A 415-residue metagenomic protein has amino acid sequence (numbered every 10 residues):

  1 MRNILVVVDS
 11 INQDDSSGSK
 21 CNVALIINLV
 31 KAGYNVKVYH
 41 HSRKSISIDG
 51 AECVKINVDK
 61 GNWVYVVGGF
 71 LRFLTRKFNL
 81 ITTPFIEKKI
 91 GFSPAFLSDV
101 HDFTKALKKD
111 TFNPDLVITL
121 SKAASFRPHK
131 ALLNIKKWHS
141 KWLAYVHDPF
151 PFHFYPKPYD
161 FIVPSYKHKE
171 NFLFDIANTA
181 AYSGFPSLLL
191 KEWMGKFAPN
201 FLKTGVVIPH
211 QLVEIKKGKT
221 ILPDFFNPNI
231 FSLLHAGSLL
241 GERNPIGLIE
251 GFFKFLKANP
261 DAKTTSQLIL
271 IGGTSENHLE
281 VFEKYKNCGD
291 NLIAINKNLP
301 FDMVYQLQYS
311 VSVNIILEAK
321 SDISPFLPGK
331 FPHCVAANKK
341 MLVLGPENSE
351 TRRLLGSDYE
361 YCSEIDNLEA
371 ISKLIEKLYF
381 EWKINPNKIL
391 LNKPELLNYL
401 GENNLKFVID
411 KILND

Functional and structural regions predicted by a protein language model:
M1-G61, F112, F255: N-terminal subdomain of nucleotide-sugar transferases
L71-K122, I162-Y166: Conserved nucleotide-sugar donor-binding subdomain of glycosyltransferases
R127, F150, V163-S183: Membrane-proximal helix-turn-helix segments that form the acceptor-binding/catalytic region of lipid-linked
D175-G205: A short, active-site helix/loop in glycosyltransferases that binds the activated sugar's phosphate group
L189, H210-Q211: Carbohydrate-associated surface elements
D224-R243, I249-F252: Conserved donor-binding/catalytic core segment of Leloir-type glycosyltransferases
R243, P300-Q306, N314-P332, L342-R353: Nucleotide-sugar-dependent
G272-T274, H278-Y305: Nucleotide-activated donor-binding/catalytic signature segment of Leloir-type glycosyltransferases, i.e., the conserved
